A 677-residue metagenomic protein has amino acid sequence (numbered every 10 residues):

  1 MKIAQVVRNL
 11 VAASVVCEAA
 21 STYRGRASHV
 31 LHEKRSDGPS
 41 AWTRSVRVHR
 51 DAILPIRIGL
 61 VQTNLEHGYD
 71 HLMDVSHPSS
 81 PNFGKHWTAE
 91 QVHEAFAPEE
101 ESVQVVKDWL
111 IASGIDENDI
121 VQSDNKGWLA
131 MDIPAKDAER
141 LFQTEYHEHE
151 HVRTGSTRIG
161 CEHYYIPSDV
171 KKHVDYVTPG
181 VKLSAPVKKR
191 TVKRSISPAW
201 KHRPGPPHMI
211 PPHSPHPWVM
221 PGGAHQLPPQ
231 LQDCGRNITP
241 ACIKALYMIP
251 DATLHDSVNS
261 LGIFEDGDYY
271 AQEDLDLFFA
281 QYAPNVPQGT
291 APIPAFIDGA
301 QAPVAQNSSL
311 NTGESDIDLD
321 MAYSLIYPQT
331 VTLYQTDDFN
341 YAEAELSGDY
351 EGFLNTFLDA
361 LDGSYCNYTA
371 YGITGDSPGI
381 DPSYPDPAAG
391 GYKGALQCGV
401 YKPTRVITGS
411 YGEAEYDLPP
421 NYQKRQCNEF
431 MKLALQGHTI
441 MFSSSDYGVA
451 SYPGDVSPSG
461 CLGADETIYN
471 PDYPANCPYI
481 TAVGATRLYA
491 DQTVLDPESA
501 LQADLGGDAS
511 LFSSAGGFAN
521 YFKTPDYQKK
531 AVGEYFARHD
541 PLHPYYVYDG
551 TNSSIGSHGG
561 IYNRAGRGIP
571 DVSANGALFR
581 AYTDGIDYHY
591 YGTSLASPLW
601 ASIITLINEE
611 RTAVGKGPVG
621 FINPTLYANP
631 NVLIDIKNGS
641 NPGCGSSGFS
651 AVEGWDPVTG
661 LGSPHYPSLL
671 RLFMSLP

Functional and structural regions predicted by a protein language model:
M1-T22: Fungal secretory targeting signals
T22-V121, A130-M131, A135-S443, Y447-G448 (+6 more regions): Substrate-binding/charge-relay-adjacent region of secreted/lumenal peptidase catalytic domains
Q288-T290, T332-L333, M441-S443, A482-A485 (+3 more regions): Acidic/polar loop patches that form or flank catalytic/metal-binding clefts of enzymes that bind anionic ligands
S445, G592, G660: Active-site glycine-centered loops adjacent to acidic/histidine catalytic or metal-binding residues that shape
P478, A482-P525: Polar, glycine-rich mid-to-C-terminal structural blocks that act as macromolecule-binding/assembly scaffolds
Y545, G559, I604-T659, H665: An often Trp-containing, charged/polar helix-loop segment at the C-terminal end of enzyme catalytic cores
P570, S597-T605: Feature representing long, continuous alpha-helical segments
D587-P598: A short beta-strand-to-alpha-helix junction
